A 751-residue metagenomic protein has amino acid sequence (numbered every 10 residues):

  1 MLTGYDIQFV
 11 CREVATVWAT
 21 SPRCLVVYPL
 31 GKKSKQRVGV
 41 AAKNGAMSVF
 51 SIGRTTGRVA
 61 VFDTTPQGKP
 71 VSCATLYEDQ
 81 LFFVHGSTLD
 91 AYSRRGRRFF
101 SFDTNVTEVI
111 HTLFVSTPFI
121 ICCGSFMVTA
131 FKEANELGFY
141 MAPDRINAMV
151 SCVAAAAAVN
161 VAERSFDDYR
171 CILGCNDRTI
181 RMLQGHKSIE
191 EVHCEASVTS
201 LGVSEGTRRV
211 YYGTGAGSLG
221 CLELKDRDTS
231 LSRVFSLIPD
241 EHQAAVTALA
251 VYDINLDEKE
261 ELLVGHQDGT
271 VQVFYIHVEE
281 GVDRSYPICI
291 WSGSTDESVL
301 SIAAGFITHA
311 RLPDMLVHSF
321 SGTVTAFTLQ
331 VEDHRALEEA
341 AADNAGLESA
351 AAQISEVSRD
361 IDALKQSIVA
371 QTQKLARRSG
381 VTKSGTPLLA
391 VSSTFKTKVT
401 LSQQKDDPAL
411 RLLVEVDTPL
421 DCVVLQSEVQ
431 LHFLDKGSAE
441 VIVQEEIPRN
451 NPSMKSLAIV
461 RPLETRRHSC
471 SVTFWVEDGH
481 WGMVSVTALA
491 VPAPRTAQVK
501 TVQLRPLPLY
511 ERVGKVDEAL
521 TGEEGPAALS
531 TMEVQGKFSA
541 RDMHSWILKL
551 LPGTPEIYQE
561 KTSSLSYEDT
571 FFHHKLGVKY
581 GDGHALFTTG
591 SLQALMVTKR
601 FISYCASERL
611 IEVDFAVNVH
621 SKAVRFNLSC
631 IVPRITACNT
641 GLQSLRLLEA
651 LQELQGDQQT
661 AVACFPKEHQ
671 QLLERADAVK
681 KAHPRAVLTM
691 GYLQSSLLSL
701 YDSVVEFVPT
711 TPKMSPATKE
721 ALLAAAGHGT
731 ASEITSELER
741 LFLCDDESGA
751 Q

Functional and structural regions predicted by a protein language model:
M1-Q751: Large eukaryotic, non-enzymatic subunits of multiprotein complexes that serve as scaffolds/tethers, characterized by
